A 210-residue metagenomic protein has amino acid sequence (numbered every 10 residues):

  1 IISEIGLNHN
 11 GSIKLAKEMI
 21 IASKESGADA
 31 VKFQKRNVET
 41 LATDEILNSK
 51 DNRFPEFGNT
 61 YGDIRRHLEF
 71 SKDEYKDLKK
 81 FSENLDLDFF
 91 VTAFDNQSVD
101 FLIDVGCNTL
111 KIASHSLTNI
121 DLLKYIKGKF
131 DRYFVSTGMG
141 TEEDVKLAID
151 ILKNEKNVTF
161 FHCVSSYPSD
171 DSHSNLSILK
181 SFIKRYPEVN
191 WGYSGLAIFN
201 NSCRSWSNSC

Functional and structural regions predicted by a protein language model:
I1-C210: Catalytic cores and adjacent flexible loops of soluble metabolic enzymes that perform enolate/carbanion chemistry on
